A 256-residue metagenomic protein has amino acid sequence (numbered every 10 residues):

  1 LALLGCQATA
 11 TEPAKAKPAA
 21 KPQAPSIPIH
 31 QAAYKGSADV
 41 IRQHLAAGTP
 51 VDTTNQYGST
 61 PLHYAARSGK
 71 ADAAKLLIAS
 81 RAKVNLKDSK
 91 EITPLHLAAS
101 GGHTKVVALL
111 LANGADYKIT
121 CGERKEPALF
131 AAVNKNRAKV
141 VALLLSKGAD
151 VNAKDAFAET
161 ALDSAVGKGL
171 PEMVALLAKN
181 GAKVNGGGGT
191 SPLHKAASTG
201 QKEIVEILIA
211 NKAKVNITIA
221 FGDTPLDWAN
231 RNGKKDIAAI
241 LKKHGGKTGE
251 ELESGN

Functional and structural regions predicted by a protein language model:
L1-L3: Bacterial N-terminal signal peptides
Q7-T9: Bacterial signal peptide processing site
P18-Y64: N-terminal segments that cap or nucleate solenoid repeat domains
P22-Q31, T54-T60, K87-T93, T120-A128 (+4 more regions): Ankyrin-repeat boundary/"N-cap" motif
Q31-S37, Y64-K70, L97-H103, A131-R137 (+3 more regions): Ankyrin repeat A-helix N-terminal signature
S37-L45, K70-I78, H103-L111, R137-L145 (+3 more regions): Ankyrin repeat structural motif
T218-N256: Leucine-rich solenoid repeat scaffolds
